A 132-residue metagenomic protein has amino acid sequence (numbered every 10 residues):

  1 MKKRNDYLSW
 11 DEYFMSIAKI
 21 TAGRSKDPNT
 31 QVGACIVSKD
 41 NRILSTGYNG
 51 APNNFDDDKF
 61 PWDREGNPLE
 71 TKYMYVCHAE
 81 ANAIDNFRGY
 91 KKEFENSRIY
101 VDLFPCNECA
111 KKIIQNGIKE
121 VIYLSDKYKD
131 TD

Functional and structural regions predicted by a protein language model:
M1-D132: Zinc-dependent deaminase catalytic domain
